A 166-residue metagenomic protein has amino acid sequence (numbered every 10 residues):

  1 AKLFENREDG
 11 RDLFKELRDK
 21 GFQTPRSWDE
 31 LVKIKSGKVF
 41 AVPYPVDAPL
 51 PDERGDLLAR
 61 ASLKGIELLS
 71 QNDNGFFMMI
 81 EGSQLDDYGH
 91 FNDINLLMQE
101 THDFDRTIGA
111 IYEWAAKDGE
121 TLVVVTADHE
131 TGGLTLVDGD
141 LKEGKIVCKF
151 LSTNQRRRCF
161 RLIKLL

Functional and structural regions predicted by a protein language model:
A1-L166: A post-motif C-terminal structural segment
